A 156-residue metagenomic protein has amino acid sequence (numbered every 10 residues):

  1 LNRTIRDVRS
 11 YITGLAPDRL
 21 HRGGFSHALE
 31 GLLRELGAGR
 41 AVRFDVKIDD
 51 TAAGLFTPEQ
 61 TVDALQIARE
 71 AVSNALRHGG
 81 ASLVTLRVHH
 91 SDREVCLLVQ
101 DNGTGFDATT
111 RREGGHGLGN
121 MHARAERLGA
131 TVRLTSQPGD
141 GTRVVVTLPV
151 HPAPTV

Functional and structural regions predicted by a protein language model:
L1-V156: Coiled-coil dimerization/phosphotransfer module
